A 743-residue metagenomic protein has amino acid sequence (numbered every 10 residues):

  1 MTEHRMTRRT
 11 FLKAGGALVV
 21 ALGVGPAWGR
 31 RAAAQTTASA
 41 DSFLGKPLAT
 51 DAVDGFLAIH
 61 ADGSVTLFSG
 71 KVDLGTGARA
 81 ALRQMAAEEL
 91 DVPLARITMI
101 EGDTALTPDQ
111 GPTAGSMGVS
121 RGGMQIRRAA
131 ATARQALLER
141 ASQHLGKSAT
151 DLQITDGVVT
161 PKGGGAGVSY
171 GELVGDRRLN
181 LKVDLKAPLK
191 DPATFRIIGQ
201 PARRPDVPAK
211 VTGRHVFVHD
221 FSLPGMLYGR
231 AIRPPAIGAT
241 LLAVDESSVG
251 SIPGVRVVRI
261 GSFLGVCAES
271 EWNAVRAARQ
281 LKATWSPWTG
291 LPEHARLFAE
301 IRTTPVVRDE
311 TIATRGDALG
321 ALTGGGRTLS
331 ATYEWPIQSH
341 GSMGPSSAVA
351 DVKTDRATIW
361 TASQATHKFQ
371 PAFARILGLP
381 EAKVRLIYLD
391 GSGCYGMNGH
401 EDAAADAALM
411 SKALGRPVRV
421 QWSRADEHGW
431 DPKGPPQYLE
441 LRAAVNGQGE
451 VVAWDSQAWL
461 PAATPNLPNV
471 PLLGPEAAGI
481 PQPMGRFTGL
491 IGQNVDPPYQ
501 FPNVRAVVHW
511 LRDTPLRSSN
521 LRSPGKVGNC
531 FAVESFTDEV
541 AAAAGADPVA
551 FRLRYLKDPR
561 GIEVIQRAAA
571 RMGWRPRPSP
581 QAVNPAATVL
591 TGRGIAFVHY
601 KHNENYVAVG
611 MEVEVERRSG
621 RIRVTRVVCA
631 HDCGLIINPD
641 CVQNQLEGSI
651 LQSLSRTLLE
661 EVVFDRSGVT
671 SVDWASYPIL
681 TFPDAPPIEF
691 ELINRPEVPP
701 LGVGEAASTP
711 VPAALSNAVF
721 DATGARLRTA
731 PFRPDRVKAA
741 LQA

Functional and structural regions predicted by a protein language model:
T2-V19: N-terminal secretory signal peptides and thylakoid transit peptides that target proteins across membranes
H4-R5, G25-D62, I154, V583: C-terminal segment of N-terminal export signals and the immediately downstream linker at the start of the mature
G16-W28, L185-R203, S716, D721-A743: Intrinsic disorder at enzyme termini
T37-F43, G324-Q338, V420-E427, V589-V598: Short Pro/Gly-enriched beta-strand edge/turn motifs at strand-loop
S39-F43, P47-L48, A87-E89, L94-T311 (+2 more regions): Flexible, low-hydrophobicity surface segments
L48, D109, V119-G122, G175-D220 (+2 more regions): Glycine-rich loop/linker segments at domain edges
R79, L94, P371, D390-G415 (+1 more regions): Thiamine diphosphate
A87-P112, L138-V168, A243, I376-R385 (+5 more regions): C-terminal catalytic domains of large/alpha subunits in multi-subunit enzymes
